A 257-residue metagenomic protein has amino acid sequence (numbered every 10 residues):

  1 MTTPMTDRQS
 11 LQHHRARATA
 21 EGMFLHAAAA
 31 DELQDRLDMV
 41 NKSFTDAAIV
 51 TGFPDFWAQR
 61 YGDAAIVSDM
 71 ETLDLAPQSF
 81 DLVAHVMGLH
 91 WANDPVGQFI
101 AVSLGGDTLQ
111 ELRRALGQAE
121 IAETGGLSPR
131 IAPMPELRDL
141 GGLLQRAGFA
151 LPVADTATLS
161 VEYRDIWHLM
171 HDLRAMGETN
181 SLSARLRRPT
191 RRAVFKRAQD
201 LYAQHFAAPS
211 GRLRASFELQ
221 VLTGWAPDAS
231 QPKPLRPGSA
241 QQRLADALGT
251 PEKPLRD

Functional and structural regions predicted by a protein language model:
Q12-H13, R17, M23-D46, F56-W57: Conserved alpha-helix/loop element of class I SAM-dependent methyltransferases that forms part of the SAM/SAH-binding
Q34, A147, R164-D257: C-terminal lobe and adjacent flexible extensions of AdoMet/dcAdoMet transferase-like proteins
T45, D81, G97: Conserved acidic residues
V50-D63, M70: Short, polar loop motifs at secondary-structure junctions
E71-A84: A short acidic, Gly/Pro-enriched loop at the edge of an enzyme's catalytic core that lines a small-molecule cofactor
M87-H90: Short catalytic micro-motifs in class I SAM-dependent methyltransferases
Q98-H168, A175-R192: Conserved catalytic/acceptor-binding region of the Class I
